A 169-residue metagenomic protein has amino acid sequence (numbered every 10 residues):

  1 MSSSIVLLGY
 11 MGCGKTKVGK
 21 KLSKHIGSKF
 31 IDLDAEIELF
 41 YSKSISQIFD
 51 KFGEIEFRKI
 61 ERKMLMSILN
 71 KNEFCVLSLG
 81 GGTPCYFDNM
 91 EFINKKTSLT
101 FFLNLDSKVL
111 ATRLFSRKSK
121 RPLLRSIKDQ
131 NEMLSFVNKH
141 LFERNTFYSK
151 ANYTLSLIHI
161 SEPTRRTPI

Functional and structural regions predicted by a protein language model:
L7: Hydrophobic anchor at the beta1->P-loop junction of P-loop NTPases
Y10: P-loop (Walker A) phosphate-binding loop of NTP-binding proteins
C13: ATP-binding Walker
T16: Walker A/P-loop
A35-N94, K120-P122, S126: ATP-dependent small-molecule kinase phosphotransfer cores that center on conserved nucleotide phosphate-binding segments
K96-E143: A glycine- and Lys/Arg-enriched "phosphate-lid" helix/loop adjacent to the NTP-binding pocket of small-molecule kinases
I158-I169: Single conserved hydrophobic/aromatic residue that forms the stacking wall/gate of nucleotide- or nucleobase-binding
